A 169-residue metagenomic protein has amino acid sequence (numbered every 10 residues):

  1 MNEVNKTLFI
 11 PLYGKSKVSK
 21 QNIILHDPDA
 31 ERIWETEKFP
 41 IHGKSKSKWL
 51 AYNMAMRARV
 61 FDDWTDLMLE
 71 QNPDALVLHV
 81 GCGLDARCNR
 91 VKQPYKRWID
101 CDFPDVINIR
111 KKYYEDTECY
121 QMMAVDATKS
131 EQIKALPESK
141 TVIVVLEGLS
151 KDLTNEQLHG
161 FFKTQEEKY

Functional and structural regions predicted by a protein language model:
M1-L78, C82-V125, E138: Rossmann-like AdoMet
M122, S130-Q132, D152-Y169: A short, conserved alpha-helix within the catalytic core of class I
S130-K140: Short amphipathic alpha-helix with an adjacent loop that forms part of the alpha/beta core around
V144-V145: A conserved beta-strand element that flanks and buttresses the S-adenosyl-L-methionine
L149: Hydrophobic adenine-recognition pocket in adenosine-nucleotide-binding enzymes
